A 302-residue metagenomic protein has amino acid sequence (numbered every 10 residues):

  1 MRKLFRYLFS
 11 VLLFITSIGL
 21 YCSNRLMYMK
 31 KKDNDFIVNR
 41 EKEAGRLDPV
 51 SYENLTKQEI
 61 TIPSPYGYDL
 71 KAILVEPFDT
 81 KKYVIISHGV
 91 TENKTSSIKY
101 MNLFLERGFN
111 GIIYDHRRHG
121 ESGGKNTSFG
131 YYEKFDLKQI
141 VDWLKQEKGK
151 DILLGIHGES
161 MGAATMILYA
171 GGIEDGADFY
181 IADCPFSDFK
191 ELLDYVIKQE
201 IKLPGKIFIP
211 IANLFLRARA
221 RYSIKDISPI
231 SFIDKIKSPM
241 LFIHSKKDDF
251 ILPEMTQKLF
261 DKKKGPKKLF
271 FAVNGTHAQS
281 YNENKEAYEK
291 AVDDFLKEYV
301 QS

Functional and structural regions predicted by a protein language model:
L4-P63: An N-terminal hydrophobic leader/cap segment in hydrolases
V90-L103: The serine-hydrolase catalytic nucleophile loop
M101-G123: Conserved alpha/beta-hydrolase
T127-K148: Alpha/beta-hydrolase active-site loop
L168-Y222: Hydrolase active-site cap/lid region
P229, S238, L252-D261: Short alpha-helix in the alpha/beta-hydrolase fold that links the catalytic acid
K235-K237, F242-H244, D248: Short beta-strand/loop motif that positions the catalytic acidic residue of the alpha/beta-hydrolase fold
G275-E289: Catalytic histidine-centered segment of alpha/beta-hydrolase-like enzymes
